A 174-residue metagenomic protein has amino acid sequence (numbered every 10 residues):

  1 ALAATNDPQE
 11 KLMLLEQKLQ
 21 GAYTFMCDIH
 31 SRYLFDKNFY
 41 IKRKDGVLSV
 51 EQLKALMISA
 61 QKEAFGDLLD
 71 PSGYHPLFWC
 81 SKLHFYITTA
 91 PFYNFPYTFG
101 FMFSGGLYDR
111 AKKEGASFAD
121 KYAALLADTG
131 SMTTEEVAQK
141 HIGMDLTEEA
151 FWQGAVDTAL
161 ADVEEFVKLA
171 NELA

Functional and structural regions predicted by a protein language model:
A1-K18: Helical catalytic core of nucleic-acid polymerases
A4-T5, Q9, I29, Y33 (+1 more regions): C-terminal, non-catalytic "cap/extension" segments appended to globular domains
M13-L14, L19-A22, C80-Y86: Histidine/acidic-rich helix-loop-helix segments that form or flank divalent-metal centers in metalloenzyme catalytic
T24-C27: Active-site substrate-recognition segment that forms the wall of the catalytic cavity or substrate channel
